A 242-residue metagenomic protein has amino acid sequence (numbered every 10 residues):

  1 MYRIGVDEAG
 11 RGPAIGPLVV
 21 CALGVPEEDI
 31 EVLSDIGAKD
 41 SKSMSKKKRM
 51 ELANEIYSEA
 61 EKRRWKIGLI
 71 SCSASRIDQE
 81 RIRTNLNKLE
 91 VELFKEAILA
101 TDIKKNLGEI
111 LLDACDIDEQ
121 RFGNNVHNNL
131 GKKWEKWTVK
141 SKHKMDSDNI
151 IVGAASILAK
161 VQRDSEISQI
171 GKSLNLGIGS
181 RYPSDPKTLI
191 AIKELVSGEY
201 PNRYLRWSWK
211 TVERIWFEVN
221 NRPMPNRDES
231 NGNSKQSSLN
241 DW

Functional and structural regions predicted by a protein language model:
M1-W242: RNase H-like, Mg2+-dependent phosphodiesterase core, and more generally RNA phosphate-backbone-engaging helix-loop
